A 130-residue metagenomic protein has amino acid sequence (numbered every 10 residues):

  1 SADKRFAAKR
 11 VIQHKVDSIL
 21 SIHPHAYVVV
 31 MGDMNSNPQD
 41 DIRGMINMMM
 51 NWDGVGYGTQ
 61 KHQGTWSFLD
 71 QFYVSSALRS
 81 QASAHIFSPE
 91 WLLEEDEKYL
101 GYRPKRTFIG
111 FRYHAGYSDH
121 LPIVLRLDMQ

Functional and structural regions predicted by a protein language model:
S1-R5: Acidic/histidine-rich helix-loop elements that form or flank divalent-metal/phosphate-binding sites at the catalytic
F6, H14-V29, S36-Q130: Metal-dependent phosphoester-hydrolase catalytic domains
